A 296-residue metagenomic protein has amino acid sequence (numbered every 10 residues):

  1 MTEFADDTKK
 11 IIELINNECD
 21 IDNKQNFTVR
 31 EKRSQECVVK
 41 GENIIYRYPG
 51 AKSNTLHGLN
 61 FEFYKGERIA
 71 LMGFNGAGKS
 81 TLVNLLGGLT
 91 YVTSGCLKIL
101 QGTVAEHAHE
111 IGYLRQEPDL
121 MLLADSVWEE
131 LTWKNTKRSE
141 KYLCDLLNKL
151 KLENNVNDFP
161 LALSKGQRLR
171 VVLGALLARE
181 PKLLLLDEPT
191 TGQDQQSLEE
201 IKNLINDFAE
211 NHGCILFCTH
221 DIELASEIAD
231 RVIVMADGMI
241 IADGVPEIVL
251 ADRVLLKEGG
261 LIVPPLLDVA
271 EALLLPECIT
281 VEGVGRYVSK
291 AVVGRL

Functional and structural regions predicted by a protein language model:
M1-C37, L256-L296: ABC ATPase nucleotide-binding domains
G87: Helix-to-loop junction immediately C-terminal to a conserved catalytic motif
G95-A108: Conserved ABC transporter NBD signature motif
E140-N155: Conserved ABC ATPase "signature" region
L184-D187: Catalytic Walker B motif of ABC-type/P-loop ATPase nucleotide-binding domains
T219-H220: H-loop/switch region of ABC-family ATPase nucleotide-binding domains
D237-G238: Conserved ABC ATPase "signature" C-loop
